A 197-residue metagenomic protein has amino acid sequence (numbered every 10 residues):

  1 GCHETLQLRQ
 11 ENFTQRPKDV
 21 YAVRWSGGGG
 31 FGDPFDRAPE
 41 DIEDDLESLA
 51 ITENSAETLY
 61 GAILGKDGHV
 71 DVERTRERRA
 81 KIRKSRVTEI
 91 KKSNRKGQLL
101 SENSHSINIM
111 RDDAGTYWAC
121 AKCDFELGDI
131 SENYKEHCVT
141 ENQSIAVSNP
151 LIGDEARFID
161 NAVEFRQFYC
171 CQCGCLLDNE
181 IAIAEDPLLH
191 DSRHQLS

Functional and structural regions predicted by a protein language model:
G1-S93: Conduit-forming functional cores of very large proteins
G28, D124-F125, C175, A184: Conserved beta-strand elements of beta-rich interaction domains across eukaryotes, especially beta-propellers
V72, A146-N149, L196: Alpha-helix boundary/capping detector
R86-I109, W118: Fe(II)/2-oxoglutarate
N103-A119, R157-E164: Short, flexible, mixed-charge glycine/proline-rich loop motifs that serve as phosphate/nucleic-acid-contacting
G115-Y134, F165-Y169, L177: Short, structured motif recognition centered on aromatic/hydrophobic residues
F125-V163, I183-A184, L189: Short recognition patches in nucleic-acid-associated and regulatory proteins
N161-S197: Short, compact, well-ordered microdomains
